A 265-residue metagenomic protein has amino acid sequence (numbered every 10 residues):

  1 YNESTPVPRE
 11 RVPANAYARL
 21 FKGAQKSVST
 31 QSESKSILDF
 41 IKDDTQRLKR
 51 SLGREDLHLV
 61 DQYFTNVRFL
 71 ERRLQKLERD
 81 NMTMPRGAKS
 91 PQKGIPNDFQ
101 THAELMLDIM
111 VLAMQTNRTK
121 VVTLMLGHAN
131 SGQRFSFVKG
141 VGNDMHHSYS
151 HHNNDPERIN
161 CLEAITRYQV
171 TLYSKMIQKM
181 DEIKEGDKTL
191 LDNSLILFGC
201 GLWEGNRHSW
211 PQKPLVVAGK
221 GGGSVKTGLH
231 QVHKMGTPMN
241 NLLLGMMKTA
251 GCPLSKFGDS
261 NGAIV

Functional and structural regions predicted by a protein language model:
Y1-V265: Ligand-binding pockets and gating/stacking loops
